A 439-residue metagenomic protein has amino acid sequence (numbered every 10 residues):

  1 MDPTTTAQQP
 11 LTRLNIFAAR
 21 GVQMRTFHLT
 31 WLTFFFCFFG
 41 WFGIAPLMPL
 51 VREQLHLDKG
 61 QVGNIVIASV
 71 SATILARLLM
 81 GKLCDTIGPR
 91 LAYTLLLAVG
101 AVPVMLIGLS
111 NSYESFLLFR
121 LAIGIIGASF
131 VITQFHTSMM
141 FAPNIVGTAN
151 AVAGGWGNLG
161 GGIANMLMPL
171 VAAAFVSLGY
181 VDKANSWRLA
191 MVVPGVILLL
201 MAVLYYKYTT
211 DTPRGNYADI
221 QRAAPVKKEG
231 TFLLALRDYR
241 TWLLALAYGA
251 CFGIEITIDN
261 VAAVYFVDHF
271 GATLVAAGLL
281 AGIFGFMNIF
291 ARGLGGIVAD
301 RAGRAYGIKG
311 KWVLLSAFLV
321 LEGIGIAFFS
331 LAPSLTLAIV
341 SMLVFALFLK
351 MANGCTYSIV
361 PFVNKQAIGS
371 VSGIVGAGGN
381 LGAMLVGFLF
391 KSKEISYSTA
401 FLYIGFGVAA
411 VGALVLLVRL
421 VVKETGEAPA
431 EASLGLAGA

Functional and structural regions predicted by a protein language model:
D2-A7, Y206-T231, T425-G435: Flexible cytoplasmic inter-helical loops of multi-pass small-molecule transporters
I44-M48, A235-G295, N353: Extracytoplasmic gate region of multi-pass secondary transporters
L75-Y113: Conserved MFS/SLC helix-loop-helix module at the cytosolic interface between two early adjacent transmembrane helices
R90-Y93, F116, I308, W312-L315: Primarily marks hydrophobic transmembrane alpha-helices of the MFS/SLC 12-helix fold
A98-N111, A317-P333: C-terminal ends and interior cores of transmembrane alpha-helices in multi-pass membrane transporters/permeases
F119-G157: Cytoplasmic helix-loop-helix junction between adjacent transmembrane helices in 12-TM secondary transporters
T148-A173, G373-V386: Glycine-rich segments within core transmembrane alpha-helices of 12-TM secondary carriers
G195-D219, G412-L420: C-terminal membrane-cytosol helix-exit motif in multi-pass small-molecule transporters
